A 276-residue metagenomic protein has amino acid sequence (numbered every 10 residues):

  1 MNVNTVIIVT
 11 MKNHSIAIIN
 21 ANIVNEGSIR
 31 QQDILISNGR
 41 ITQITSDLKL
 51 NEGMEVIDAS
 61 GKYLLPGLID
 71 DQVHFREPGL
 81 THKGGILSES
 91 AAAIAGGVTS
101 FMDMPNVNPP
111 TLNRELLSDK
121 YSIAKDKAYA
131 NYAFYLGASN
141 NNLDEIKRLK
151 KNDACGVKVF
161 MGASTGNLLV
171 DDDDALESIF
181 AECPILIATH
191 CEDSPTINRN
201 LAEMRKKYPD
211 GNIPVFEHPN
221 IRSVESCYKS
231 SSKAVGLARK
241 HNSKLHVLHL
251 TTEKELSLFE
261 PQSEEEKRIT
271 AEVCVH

Functional and structural regions predicted by a protein language model:
N2-E52: N-terminal metal-binding scaffold of metallo-dependent hydrolase/deaminase domains
A21, G39, G61, Q72 (+7 more regions): Divalent metal-coordination and catalytic microenvironments
L48-L64: Active-site metal-binding motif and surrounding structural segment of the metallo-beta-lactamase
S60-K127: Metal-associated gating/positioning segment near the N- to mid-region
K83-S90, N140-L149: Short, acidic/polar
D103, A133-L136, K244-H249: Short catalytic-loop micro-motif centered on adjacent basic/acidic residues
I123-G137: A glycine-rich helix N-cap at a beta->alpha junction
D144-H276: Histidine/acidic residue-rich metal-binding segments in metalloenzymes
